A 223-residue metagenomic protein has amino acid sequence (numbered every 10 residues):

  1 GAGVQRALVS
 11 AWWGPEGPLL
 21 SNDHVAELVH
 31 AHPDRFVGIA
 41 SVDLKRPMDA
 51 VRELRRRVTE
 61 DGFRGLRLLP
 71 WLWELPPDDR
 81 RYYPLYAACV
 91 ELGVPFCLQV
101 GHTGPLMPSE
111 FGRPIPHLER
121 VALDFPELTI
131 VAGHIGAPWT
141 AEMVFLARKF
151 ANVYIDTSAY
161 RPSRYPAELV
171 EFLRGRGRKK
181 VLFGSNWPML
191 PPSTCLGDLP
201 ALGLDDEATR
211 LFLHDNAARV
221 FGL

Functional and structural regions predicted by a protein language model:
G1-R6, R55-R56, G177-L182, L190-L223: Mid-to-C-terminal alpha-helical segments outside catalytic/metal-binding sites
Q5-R6, W13-G112, K149, S163: Active-site gating/metal-coordination segments in enzymes
V9, L68, L98, A132-G133 (+2 more regions): Conserved beta-strand positions
L19-L20, P108-P116, T140-K149, Y165-F172 (+1 more regions): Histidine/acidic-residue-rich catalytic or RNA/ligand-binding cores of hydrolases and nuclease-related proteins
V25, V29, R57, L66 (+6 more regions): Conserved, mostly hydrophobic/aromatic
E60-G65, L85, E91-P95, D124-L128 (+3 more regions): Glycine-enriched alpha-helix->loop->beta-strand junction motifs that scaffold or abut catalytic
H134, D156-S158, F172-S193: Short acidic/histidine-rich active-site segments
V153-R164: His/Asp/Glu-enriched short active-site or ligand-binding loop at hydrolase and phosphoryl-transfer sites
